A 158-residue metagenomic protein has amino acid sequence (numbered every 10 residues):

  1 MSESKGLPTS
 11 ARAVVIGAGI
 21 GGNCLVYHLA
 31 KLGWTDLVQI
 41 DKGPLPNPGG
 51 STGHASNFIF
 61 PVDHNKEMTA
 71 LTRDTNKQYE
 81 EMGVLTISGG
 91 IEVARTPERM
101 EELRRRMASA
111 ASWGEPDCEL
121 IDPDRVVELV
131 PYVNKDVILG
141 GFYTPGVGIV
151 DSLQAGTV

Functional and structural regions predicted by a protein language model:
S4-G21, V38: Beta1/beta-strand and adjacent pyrophosphate-binding region of the FAD-binding site in flavoprotein oxidoreductases
P8, V84-A94, V130-V158: Helix-loop-beta segment of a Rossmann-like dinucleotide-binding subdomain
G21, L25, L45: Conserved Rossmann-like nucleotide-cofactor binding loop
C24-T35, L120: N-terminal low-complexity, intrinsically disordered segments
A30-T52: Glycine-rich FAD pyrophosphate-binding loop
G49-S56, P131-N134: Short, flexible, mixed-charge acidic loops at enzyme active sites
A55-L129: Dinucleotide-binding Rossmann-like beta1-alpha1 core, especially the glycine-rich loop that anchors the ADP
